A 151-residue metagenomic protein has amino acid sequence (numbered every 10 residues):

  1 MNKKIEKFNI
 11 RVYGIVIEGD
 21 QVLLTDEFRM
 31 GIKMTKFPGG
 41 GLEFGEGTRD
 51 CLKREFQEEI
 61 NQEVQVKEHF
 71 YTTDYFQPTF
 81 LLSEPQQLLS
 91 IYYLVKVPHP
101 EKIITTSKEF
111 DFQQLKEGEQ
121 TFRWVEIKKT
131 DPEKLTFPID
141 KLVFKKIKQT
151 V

Functional and structural regions predicted by a protein language model:
M1-K4, T79-S83, E109-D111: Short, P/G- and charge-enriched loop/turn segments at secondary-structure junctions
M1-V22, F44, K67, L94: Conserved N-terminal beta-strand and adjoining loop/helix that marks the start of the Nudix/MutT-like hydrolase domain
K4-F8, M34, S83-L89, K116-E119: A generic structural micro-feature
E18-Q21, F28, K96-E101, I127-K129: Short loop segments at secondary-structure junctions
Q21-E58: Conserved Nudix-box catalytic region and its N-terminal flanking loop in Nudix hydrolases and closely related
M34-T35, K102-V151: Nudix hydrolase/Nudix homology domain
E63-T72: A short coil-to-beta-strand element that immediately follows conserved catalytic motifs
Q77-T106: Active-site-adjacent beta-strand/loop module that shapes the phosphate/pyrophosphate-binding cleft
